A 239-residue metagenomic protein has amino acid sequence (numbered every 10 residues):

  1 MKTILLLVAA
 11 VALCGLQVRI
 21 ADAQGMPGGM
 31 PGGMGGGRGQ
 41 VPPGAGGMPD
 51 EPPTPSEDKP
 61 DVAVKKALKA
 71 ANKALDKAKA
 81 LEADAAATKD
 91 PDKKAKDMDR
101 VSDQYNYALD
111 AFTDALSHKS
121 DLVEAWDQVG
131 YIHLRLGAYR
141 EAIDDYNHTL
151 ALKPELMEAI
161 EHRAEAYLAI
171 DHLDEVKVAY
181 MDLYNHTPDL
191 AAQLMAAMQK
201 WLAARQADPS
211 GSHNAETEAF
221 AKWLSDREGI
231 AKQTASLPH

Functional and structural regions predicted by a protein language model:
G33, P43, N185-H186, L190-H239: Terminal, low-structured helical/coil segments at or just beyond the last alpha-helical repeat
Q128, H162, A196-A197: Canonical tetratricopeptide repeat
R135, A169-I170, A203-A204: Register position in tetratricopeptide repeats
